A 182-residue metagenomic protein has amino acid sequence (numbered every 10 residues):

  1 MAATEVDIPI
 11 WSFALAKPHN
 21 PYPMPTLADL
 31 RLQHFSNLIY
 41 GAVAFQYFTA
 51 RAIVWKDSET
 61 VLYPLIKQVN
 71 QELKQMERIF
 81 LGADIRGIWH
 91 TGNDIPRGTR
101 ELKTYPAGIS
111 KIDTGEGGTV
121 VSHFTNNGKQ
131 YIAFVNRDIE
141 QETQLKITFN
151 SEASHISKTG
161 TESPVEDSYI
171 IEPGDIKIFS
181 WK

Functional and structural regions predicted by a protein language model:
M1-A28, L32, A52: Active-site clefts of carbohydrate-active enzymes
S12-A14, Y47, F134: Structural beta-sheet core signal
L27-E59: Substrate-binding cleft of secreted/luminal carbohydrate-active enzymes
N37, I66, I132: Conserved, mostly hydrophobic/aromatic
R51-E101, N126, T159: Aromatic-rich peripheral "rim/lid" segments of glycoside hydrolase catalytic domains that contact and position glycan
P96-S151: Carbohydrate-binding surface patches
T148-T161: Solvent-exposed beta-hairpin/edge-strand motifs
P164-K182: C-terminal beta-strand-rich structural cap/linker in extracellular carbohydrate-active enzymes
